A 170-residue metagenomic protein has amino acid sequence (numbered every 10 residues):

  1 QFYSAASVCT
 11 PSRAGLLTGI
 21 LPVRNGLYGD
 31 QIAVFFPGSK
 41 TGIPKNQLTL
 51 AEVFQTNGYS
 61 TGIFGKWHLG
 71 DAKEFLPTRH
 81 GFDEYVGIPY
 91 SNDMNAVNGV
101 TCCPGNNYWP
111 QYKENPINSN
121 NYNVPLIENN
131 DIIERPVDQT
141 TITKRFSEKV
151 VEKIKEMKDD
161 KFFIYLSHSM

Functional and structural regions predicted by a protein language model:
Q1-M170: Formylglycine-dependent sulfatase
